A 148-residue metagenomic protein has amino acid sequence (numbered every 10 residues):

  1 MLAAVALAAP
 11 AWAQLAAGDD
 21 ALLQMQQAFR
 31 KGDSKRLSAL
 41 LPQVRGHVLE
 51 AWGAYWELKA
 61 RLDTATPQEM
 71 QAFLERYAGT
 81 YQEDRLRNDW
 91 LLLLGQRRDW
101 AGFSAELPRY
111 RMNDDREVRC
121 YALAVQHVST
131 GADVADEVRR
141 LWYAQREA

Functional and structural regions predicted by a protein language model:
M1-A6: Sec-dependent N-terminal signal peptides
A8-P10: N-terminal signal peptide c-region/cleavage motif recognized by signal peptidases
W12-A148: Alpha-helical solenoid repeat scaffolds
